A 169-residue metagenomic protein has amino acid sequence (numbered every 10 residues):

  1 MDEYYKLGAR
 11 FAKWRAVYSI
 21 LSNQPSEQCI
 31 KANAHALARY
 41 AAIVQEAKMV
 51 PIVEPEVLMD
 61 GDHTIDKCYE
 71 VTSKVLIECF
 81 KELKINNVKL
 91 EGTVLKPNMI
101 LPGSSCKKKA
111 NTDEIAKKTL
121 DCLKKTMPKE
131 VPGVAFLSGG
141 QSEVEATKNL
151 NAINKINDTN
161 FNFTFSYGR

Functional and structural regions predicted by a protein language model:
D2-L83: Helix-rich catalytic cores of soluble enzyme domains
H63-R169: Active-site capping/gating regions of soluble enzymes
